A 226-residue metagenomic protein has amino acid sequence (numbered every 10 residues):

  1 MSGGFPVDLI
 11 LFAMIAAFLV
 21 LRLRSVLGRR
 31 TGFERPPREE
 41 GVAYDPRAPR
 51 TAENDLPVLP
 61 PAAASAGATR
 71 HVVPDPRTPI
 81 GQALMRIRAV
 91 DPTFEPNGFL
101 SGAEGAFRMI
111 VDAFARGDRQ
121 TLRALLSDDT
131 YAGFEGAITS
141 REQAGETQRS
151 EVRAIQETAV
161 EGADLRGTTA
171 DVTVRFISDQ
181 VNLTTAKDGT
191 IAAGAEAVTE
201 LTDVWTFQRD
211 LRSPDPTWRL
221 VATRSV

Functional and structural regions predicted by a protein language model:
S2-I10, I15, T93-F99, A103 (+5 more regions): Structured catalytic/translocation cores of nucleotide/phosphate-coupled proteins
G3, I10, M14, L19-L21 (+2 more regions): Juxtamembrane and targeting peptides
D8-I10, M14, G81, R86 (+5 more regions): Short, well-ordered helical secondary-structure segments
A64-R153: Core segments of small alpha/beta cavity-forming domains
R119-V226: Structured, amphipathic secondary-structure segments that form assembly/contact surfaces in multi-subunit
